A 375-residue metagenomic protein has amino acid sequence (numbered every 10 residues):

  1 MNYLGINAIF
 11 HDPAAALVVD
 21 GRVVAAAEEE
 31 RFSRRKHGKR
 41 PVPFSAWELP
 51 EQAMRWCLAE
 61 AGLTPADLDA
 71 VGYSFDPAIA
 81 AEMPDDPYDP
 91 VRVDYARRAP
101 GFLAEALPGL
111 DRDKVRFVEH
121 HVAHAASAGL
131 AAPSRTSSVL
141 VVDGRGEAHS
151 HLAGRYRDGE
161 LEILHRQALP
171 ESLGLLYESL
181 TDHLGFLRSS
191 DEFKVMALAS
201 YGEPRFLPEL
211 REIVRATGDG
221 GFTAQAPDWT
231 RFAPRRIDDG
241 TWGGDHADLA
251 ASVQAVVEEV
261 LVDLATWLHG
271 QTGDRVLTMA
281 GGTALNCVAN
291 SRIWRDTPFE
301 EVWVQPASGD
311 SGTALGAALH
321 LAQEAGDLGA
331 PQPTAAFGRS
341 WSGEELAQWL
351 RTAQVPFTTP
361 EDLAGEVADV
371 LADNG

Functional and structural regions predicted by a protein language model:
M1-G375: Short acidic/glycine-rich loops and adjacent helix/strand connectors that line catalytic pockets where negatively
